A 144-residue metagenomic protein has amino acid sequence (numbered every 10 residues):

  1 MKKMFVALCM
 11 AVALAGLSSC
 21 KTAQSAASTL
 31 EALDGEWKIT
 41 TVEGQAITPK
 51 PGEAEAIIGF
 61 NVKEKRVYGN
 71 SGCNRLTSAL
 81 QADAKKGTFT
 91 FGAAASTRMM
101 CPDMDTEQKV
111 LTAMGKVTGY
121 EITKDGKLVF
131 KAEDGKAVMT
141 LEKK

Functional and structural regions predicted by a protein language model:
M1-M4: Positively charged n-region of N-terminal signal peptides that target proteins for export
C9, L17-K144: Lipid interaction determinants
